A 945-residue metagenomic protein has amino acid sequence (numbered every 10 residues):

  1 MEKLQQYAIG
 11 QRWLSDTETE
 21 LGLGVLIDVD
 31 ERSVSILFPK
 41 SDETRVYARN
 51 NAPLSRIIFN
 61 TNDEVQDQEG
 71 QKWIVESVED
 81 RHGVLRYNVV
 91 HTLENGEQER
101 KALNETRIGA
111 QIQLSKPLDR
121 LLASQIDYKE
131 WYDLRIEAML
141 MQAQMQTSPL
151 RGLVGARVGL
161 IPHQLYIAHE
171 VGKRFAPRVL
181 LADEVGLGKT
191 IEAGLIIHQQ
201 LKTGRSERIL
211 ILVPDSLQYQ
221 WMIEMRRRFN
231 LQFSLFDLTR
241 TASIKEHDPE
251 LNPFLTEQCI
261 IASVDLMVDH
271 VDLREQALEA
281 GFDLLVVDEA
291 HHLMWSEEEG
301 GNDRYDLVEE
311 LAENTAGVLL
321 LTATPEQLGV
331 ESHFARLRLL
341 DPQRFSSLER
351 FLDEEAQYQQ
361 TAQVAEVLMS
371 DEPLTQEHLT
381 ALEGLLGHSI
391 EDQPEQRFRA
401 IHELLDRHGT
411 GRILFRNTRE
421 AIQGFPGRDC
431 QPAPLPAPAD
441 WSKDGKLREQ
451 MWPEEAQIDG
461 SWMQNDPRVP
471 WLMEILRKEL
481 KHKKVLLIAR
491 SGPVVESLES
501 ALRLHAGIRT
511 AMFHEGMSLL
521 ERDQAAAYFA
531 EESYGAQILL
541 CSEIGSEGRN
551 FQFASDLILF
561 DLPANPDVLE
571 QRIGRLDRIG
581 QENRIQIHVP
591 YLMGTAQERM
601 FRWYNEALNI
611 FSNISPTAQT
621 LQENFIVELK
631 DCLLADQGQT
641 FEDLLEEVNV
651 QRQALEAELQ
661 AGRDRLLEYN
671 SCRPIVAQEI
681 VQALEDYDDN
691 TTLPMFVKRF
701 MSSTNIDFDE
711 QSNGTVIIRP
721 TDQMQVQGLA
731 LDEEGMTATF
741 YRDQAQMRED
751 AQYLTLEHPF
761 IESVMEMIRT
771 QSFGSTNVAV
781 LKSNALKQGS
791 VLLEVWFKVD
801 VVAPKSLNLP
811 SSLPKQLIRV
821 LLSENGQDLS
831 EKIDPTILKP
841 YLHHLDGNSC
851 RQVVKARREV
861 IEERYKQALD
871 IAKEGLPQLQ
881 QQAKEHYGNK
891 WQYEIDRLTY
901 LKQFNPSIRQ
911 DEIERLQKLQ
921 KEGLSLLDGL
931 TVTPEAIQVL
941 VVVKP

Functional and structural regions predicted by a protein language model:
M1-G152, G159-P162, Y166, E170 (+2 more regions): Accessory nucleic-acid engagement/destabilization modules that flank
E94-G96, E105-S115, D119-L121, Q125-W131 (+12 more regions): SF2 helicase/translocase NTPase motor core, specifically the RecA-like lobe 1 inter-motif segment between Walker
G96, Q125-M139, A143, P149 (+8 more regions): C-terminal accessory region of SF2 helicases/translocases
A176-I196: Walker A/P-loop
R205, G424-I538, E679, A683-T692 (+4 more regions): Conserved Helicase C-terminal RecA-like lobe
E250, T256, I260-F282, E297-A316 (+7 more regions): Inter-lobe coupling linker of SF2 helicases/translocases
E543-E582, Y591-G594: Conserved RecA-like helicase motor core of SF1/SF2 enzymes
Q660, I675-Q910, Q938-P945: P-loop NTPase motor cores of the ASCE clade
